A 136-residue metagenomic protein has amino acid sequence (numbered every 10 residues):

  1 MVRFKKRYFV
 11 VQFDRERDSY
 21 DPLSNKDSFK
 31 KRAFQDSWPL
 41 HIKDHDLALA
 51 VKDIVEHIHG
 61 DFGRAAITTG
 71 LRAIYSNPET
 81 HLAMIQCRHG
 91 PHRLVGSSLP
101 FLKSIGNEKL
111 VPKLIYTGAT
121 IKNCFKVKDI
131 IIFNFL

Functional and structural regions predicted by a protein language model:
V2-K5, A65-I67, Y75-E79, R88 (+1 more regions): Intrinsically disordered, low-complexity regulatory regions enriched in Ser/Pro/Gly/Thr and acidic residues
Y8-D14: Active-site-flanking beta-strand signature of metal-NTP-handling nucleotidyl enzymes and homologous cyclase-like
R17-I74, F125: Surface-exposed, low-hydrophobicity interaction/linker segments
P22, P91-P100: Charge-rich, low-aromatic oligomerization/scaffolding segments with amphipathic character
L82, Q86-R93: Helix N-cap motif at beta-to-alpha junctions
P100-L110: A common structural junction motif
I121-L136: Short, low-order "capping/linker" segments at domain edges
